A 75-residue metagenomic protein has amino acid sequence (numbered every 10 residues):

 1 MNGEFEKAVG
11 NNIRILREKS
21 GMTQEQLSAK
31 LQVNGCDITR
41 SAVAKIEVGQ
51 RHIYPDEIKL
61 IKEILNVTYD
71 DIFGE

Functional and structural regions predicted by a protein language model:
M1-A8, G74: A detector for short, charged/polar N-terminal pre-domain segments
N11-Q32: Short basic helix-loop element that most often maps to the first helix and adjoining turn of HTH DNA-binding modules
I13, L27-S28, V43-I46, I72: Conserved hydrophobic/aromatic packing and binding residues within compact polymer-binding modules
I13, Q24, R40, P55-I58: Helix-turn-helix DNA-binding elements, focusing on the entry/boundary residues of the two helices that contact DNA
Q32-I53: Recognition helix of helix-turn-helix/homeodomain-like DNA-binding domains that insert into the DNA major groove
Q50, Y54-D71: DNA major-groove recognition helix of helix-turn-helix/homeodomain DNA-binding modules
